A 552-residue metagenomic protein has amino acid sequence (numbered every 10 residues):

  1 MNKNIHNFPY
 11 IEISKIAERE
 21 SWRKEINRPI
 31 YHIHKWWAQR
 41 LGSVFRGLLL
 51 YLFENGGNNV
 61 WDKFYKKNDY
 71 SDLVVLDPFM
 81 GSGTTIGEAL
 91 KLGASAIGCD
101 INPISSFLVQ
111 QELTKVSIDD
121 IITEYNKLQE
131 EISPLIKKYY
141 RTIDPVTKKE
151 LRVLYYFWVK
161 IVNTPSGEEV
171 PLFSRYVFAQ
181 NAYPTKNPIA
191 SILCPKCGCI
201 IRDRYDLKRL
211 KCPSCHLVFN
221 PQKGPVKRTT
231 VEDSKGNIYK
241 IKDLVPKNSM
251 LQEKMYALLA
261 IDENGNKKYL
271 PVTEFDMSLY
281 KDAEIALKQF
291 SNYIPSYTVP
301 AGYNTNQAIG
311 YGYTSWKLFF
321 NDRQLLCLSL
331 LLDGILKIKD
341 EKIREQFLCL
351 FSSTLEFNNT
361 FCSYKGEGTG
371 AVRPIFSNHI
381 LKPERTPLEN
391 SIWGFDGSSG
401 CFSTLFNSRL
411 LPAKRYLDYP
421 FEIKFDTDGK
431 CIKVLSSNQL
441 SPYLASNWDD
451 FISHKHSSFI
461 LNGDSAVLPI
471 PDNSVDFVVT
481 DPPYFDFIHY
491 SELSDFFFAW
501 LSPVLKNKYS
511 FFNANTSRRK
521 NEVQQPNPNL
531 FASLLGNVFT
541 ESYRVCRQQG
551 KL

Functional and structural regions predicted by a protein language model:
M1-L76, I86, L90-P471, H489-Q524 (+1 more regions): Nucleic-acid modification enzymes, centered on SAM-dependent nucleic-acid methyltransferases
F79: Conserved glycine-centered beta->alpha loop in an early N-terminal alpha/beta scaffold
S82: Conserved SAM/SAH-binding loop
V478-V479: Hydrophobic beta-strand segment of the Class I
P483: Switch II (G3) loop of P-loop NTPases
P503-N507, E541, V545-L552: Short glycine-dipeptide loop
P528-F539, Y543-Q548: Long hydrophobic segments that form regular secondary structure
